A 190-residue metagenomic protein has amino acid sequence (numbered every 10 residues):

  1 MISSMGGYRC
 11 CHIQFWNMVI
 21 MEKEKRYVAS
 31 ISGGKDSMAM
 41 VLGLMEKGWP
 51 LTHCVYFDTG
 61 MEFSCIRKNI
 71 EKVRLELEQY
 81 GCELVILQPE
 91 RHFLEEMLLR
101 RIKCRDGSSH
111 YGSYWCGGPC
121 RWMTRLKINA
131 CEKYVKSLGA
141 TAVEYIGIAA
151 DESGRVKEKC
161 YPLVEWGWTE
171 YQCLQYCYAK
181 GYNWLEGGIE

Functional and structural regions predicted by a protein language model:
S3-G6, C11-E190: Nucleotide-activated chemistry modules centered on ATP-dependent adenylation/adenylyltransferase
